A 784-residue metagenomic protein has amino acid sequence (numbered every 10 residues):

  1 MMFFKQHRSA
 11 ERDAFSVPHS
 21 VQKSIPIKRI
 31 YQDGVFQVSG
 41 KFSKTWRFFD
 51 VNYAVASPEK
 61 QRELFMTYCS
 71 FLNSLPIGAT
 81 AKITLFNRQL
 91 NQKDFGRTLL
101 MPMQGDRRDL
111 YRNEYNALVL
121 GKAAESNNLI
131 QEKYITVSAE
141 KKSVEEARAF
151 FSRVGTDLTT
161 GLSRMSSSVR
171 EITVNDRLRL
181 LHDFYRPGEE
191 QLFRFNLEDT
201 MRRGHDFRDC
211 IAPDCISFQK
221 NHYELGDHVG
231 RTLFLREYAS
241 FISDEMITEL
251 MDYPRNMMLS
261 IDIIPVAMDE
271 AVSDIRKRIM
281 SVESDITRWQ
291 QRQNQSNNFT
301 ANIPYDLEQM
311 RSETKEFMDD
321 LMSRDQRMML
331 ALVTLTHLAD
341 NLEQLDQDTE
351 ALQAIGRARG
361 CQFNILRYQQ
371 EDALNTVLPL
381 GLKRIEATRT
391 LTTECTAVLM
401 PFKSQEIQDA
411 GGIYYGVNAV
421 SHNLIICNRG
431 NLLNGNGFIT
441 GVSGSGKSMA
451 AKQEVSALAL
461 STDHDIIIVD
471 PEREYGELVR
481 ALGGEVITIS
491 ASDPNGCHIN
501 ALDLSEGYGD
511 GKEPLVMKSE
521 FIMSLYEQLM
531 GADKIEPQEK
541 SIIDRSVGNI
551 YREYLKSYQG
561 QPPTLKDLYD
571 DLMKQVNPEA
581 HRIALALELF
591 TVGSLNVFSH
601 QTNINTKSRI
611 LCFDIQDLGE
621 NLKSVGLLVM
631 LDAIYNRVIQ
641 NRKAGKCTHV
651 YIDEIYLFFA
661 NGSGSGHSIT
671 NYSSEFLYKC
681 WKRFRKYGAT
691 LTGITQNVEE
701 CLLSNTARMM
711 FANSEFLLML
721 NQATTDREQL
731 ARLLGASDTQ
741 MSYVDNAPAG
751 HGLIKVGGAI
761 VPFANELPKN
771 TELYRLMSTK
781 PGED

Functional and structural regions predicted by a protein language model:
M1-F402: Extended, folded cores of ATP/NTP-driven motor/assembly subunits in large transport and secretion machines
V51, P58-I77, R88, E249-M251 (+10 more regions): P-loop NTPase motor domains
N431, S443: The conserved Walker
I439: Hydrophobic anchor at the beta1->P-loop junction of P-loop NTPases
K447: Conserved lysine of the Walker
A450: Hydrophobic positions on the alpha1 helix immediately C-terminal to the Walker A/P-loop
A457-I467: Post-Walker A helix-loop "phosphate-sensing" segment adjacent to the P-loop in P-loop NTPases
T488-D493, F716-T725: Conserved AAA+ ATPase "SRH/arginine-finger" region at the nucleotide-binding site
